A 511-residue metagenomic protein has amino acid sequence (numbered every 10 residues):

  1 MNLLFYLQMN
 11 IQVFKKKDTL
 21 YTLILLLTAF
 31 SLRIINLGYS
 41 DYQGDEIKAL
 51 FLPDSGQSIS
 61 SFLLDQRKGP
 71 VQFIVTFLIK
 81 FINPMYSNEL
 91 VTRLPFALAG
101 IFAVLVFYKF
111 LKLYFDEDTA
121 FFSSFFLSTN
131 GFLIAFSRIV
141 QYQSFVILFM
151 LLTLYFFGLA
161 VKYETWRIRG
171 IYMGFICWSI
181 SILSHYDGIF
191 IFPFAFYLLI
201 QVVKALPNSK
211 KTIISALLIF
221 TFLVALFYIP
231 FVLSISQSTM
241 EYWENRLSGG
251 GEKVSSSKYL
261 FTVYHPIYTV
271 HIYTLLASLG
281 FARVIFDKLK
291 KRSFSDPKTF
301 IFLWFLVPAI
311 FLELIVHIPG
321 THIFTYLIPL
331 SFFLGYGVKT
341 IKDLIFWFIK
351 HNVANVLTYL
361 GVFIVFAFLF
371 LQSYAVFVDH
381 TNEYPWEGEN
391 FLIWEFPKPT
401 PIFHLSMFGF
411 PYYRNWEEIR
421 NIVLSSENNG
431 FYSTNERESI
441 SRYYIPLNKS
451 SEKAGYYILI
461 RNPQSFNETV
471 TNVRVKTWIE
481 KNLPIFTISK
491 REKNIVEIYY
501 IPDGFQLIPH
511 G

Functional and structural regions predicted by a protein language model:
L23-I24, T221, V338-E387: Signature aromatic-anchored transmembrane alpha helix within multi-pass, membrane-resident enzymes that catalyze glycan
A29, S123-S128, W178, I182: Short helix- or helix-capping micro-motifs that position conserved polar/aromatic residues at function-defining sites
L32, L37-Y39, K48-F62, K68-P70 (+8 more regions): Transmembrane-lumen/periplasm boundary regions of multi-pass, lipid-linked membrane glycan transferases
G44, E89-T92, F132-F145, P319: Short acidic/glycine- and proline-prone juxtamembrane loop motifs at membrane-interface regions of multi-pass membrane
P70-I74, P84-F102, F136, V140: Loop-to-helix entry region of an early transmembrane alpha helix in multi-pass inner-membrane enzymes
L94-Y114, L152, F156: Transmembrane-helix motifs of polytopic, lipid-linked glycan transferases
L113-D118, T153-I171, S181, K290: Membrane-interface transmembrane helices that cradle and orient dolichyl/undecaprenyl
E452-G511: Aromatic/acidic, Gly/Pro-rich catalytic loop(s) in extracytoplasmic/lumenal soluble domains of multi-pass membrane
